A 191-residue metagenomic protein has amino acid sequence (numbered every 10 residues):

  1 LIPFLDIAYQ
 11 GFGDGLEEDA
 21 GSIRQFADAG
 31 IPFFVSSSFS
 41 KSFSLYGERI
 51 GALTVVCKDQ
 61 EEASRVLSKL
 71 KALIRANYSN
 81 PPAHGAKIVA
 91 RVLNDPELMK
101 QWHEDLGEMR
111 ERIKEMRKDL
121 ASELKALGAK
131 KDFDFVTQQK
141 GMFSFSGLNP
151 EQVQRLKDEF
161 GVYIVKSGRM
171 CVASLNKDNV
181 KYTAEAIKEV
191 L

Functional and structural regions predicted by a protein language model:
L1-H84, K100, E111-K114, D158 (+2 more regions): Conserved PLP-enzyme active-site core in the AAT-like
P3-I7, V136-T137, I164-S167: Short beta-strands and strand-loop turn motifs
Q25, A29, R91, D119 (+1 more regions): Alpha-helical structural signal in soluble globular domains
V56-C57, N94-L98, A126, E189: Short, well-ordered loop/turn and helix-capping segments at boundaries between secondary-structure elements and domains
E61, S122-A126, L148-L191: PLP-dependent enzyme catalytic core of the Aspartate aminotransferase-like
N77, K87-G107: Amphipathic alpha-helix from the class-I
A83-K87, K181: Non-catalytic, well-ordered alpha-helical scaffold segments
Q101-E159: Conserved PLP-binding catalytic core of the aspartate aminotransferase-like
